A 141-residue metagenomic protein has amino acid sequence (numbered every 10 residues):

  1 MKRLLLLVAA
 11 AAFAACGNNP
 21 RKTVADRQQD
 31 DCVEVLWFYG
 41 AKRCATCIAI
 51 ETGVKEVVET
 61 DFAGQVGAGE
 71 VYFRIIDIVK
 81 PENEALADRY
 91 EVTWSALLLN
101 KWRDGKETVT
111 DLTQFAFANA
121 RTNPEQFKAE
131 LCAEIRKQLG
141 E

Functional and structural regions predicted by a protein language model:
K2-L7: Sec-dependent signal peptide recognition, specifically the positively charged N-region followed immediately by
A12-A15: C-terminal motif of bacterial Sec signal peptides marking the signal peptidase cleavage site
G17-D31: Bacterial Sec signal peptide processing site at the extreme N-terminus
Q29-T60: Local sequence-structure signature of Cys/Sec-based thiol-disulfide redox active-site neighborhoods
V66-E82: Thiol-based oxidoreductase modules, predominantly thioredoxin-like and allied folds used for disulfide exchange
P81-G105, D111: Structural alpha/beta surface segment adjacent to cysteine/selenocysteine redox centers across thiol/disulfide enzymes
L99-E141: Non-catalytic, surface beta->alpha helical segment in thiol-disulfide oxidoreductase systems
